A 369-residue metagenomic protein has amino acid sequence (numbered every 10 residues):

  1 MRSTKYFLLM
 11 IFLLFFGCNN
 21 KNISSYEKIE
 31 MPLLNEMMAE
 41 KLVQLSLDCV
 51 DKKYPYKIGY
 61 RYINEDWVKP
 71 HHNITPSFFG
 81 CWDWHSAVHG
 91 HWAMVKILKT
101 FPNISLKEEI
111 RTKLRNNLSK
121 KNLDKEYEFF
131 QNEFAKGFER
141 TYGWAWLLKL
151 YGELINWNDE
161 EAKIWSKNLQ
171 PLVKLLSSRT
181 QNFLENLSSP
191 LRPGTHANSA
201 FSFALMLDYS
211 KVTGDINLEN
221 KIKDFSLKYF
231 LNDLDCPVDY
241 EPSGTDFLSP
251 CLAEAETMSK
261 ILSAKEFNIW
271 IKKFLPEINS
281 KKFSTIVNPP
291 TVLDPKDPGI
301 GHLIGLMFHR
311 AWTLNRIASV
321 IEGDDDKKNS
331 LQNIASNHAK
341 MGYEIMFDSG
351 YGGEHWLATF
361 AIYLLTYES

Functional and structural regions predicted by a protein language model:
R2-M10: Sec-dependent signal peptide recognition, specifically the positively charged N-region followed immediately by
F15-G17: C-terminal motif of bacterial Sec signal peptides marking the signal peptidase cleavage site
Y26-F79: Low-complexity, Ser/Thr/Pro/Gly-enriched N-terminal "stalk/linker" regions
Y26-L34, V88-I104, A145-E161, S202-G214 (+3 more regions): Well-ordered alpha-helical scaffold segments within catalytic/enzyme domains
M31-N35, H72-V88, E128-A145, N186-S199 (+3 more regions): Solvent-exposed loop and edge beta-strand segments that line ligand/cofactor-binding and catalytic clefts
K41-P55, W67, E109-E128, N168-S188 (+3 more regions): Long, well-ordered core segments of solenoidal/helical folds
H72, P76, G80-C81, V88 (+1 more regions): Extended ligand-binding groove/face enriched in aromatic
T291-S369: Fungal-biased detection of long, low-complexity, Ser/Thr- and Lys/Arg-rich intrinsically disordered regions
